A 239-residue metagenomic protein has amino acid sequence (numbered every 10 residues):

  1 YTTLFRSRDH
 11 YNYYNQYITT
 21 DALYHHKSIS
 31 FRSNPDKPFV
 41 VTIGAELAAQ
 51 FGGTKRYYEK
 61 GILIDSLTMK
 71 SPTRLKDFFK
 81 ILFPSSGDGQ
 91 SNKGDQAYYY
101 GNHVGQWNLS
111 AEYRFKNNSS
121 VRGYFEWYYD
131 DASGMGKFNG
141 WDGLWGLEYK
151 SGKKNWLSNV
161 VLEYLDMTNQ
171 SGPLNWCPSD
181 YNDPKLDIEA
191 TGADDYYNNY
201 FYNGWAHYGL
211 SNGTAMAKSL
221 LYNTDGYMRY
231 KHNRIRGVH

Functional and structural regions predicted by a protein language model:
T3-L4: Short, small-residue-biased leader/transition segments that mark boundaries at the very start of proteins
S7, E46-Q50, Y128, L165-M167: Active-site beta-loop-alpha junctions enriched in small/polar residues
D9-N15, F51-R56, A132-M135, N169-L174: Outer-membrane beta-barrel proteins
Y11-G105, Y230-G237: Outer-membrane beta-barrel transmembrane domain signature
G94-H239: Outer-membrane beta-barrel pore domains
